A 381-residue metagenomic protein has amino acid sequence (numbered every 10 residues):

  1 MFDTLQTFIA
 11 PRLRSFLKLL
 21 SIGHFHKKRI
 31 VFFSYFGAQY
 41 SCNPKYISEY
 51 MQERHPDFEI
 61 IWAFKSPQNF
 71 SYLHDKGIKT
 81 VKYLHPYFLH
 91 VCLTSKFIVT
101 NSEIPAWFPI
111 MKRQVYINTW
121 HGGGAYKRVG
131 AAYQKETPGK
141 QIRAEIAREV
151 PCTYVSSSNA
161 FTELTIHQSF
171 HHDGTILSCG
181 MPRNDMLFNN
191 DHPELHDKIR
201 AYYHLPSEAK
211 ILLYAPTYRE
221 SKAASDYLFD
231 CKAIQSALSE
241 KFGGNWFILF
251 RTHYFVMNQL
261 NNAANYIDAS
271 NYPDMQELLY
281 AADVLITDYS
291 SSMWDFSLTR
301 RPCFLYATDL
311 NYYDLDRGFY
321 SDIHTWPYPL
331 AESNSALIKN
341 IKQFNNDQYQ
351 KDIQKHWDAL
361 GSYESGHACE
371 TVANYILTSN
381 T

Functional and structural regions predicted by a protein language model:
M1-D3, H24, K28, H192 (+1 more regions): C-terminal amphipathic helix plus adjacent low-complexity, charged tail appended to glycosyltransferase catalytic
M1-Y87: N-terminal pre-catalytic "stem/leader" segment of glycosyltransferase-like enzymes
F2-F16, G124-A224, Q350-I353: A nucleotide-sugar donor-handling region in carbohydrate enzymes
S41-E53, S169, M181-N261, S333 (+1 more regions): Conserved catalytic-core segment of nucleotide-activated headgroup transferases in glycan assembly
K45, G77-P138: Extended catalytic core of nucleotide-activated donor transferases of GT-like folds
V81-K96, L249-W294: Donor nucleotide-activated moiety binding/catalytic core segment of transferases that use nucleotide-activated donors
I98-W120, G124-K127, Y272-D316: A donor-sugar binding/catalytic signature common to diverse glycosyltransferases and related nucleotide-sugar
N261, S291-L360: Catalytic binding pocket for nucleotide-activated donors in carbohydrate/polymer assembly enzymes
